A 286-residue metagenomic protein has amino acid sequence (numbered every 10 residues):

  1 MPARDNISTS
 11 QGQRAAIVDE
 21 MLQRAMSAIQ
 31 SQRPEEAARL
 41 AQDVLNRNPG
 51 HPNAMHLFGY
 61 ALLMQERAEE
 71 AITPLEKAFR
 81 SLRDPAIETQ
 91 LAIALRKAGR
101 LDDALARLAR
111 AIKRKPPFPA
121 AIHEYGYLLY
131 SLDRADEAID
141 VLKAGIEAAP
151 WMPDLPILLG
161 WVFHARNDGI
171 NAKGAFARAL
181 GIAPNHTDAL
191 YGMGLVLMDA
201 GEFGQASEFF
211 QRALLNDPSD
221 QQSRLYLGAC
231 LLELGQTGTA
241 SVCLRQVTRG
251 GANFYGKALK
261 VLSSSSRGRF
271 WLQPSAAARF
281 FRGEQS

Functional and structural regions predicted by a protein language model:
P2-E20: TPR-adjacent "capping" and linker segments in tetratricopeptide-repeat scaffold/adaptor proteins
V18, P52-N53, P85-I87, P119-A120 (+5 more regions): Helix-start (N-cap) detector for alpha-helical repeat units in TPR-like alpha-solenoids, especially tetratricopeptide
Q30-R39, Q65-K77, A98-R110, S131-A144 (+4 more regions): Structural signature of tandem alpha-helical TPR/SEL1-like repeats, specifically the intra-repeat loop/turn
R47, R80-L82, R114, A148 (+3 more regions): Structural marker of alpha-solenoid helical repeat scaffolds
E76, I93, Y127, D154-I157 (+4 more regions): Alpha-helical adaptor scaffolds
L215, Q221, L225, A229-G256 (+1 more regions): TPR/TPR-like (Sel1-like) alpha-helical repeat modules
